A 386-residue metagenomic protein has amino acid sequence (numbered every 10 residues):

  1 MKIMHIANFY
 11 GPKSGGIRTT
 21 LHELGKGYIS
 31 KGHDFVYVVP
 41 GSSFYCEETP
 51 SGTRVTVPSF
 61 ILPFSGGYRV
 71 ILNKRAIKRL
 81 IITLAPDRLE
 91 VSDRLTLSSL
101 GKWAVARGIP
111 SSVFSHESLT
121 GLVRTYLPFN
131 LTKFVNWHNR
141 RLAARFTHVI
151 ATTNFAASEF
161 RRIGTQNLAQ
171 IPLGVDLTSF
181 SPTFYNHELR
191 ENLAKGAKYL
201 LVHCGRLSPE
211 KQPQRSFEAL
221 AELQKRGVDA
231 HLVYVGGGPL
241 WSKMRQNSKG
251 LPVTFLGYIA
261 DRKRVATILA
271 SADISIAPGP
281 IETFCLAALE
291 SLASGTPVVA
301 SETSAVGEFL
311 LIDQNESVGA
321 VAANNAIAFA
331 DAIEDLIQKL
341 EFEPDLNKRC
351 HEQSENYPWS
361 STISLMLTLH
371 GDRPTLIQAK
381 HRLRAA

Functional and structural regions predicted by a protein language model:
T132-H148: Membrane-proximal helix-turn-helix segments that form the acceptor-binding/catalytic region of lipid-linked
F155, G174: Carbohydrate-associated surface elements
A194-A221: Conserved donor-binding/catalytic core segment of Leloir-type glycosyltransferases
S242-K263: Nucleotide-activated donor-binding/catalytic signature segment of Leloir-type glycosyltransferases, i.e., the conserved
Y258, T267-A272: Short alpha-helical donor nucleotide-sugar binding micro-motif in glycosyltransferases
P280: Aromatic "clamp/platform" in nucleotide-sugar-dependent glycosyltransferases that forms part of the donor/acceptor
P297-A300: Short hydrophobic beta-strand element within catalytic cores of glycosyltransferases and related nucleotide-activated
D313-I327, D335-E341: Conserved acidic donor-binding segment of nucleotide-sugar-dependent glycosyltransferases
